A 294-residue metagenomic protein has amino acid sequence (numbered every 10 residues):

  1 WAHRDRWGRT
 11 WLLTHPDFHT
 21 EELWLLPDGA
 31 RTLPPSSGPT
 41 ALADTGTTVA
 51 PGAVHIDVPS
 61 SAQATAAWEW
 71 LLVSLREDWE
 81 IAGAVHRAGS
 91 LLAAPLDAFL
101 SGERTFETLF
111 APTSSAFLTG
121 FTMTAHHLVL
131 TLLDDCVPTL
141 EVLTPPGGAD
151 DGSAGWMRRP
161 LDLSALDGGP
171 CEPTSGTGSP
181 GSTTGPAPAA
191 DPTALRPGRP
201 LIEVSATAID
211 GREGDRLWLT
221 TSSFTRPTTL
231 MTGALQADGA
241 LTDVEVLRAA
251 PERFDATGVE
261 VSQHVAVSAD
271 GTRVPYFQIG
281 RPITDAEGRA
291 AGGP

Functional and structural regions predicted by a protein language model:
W1-R76, I81, A88-L91, R104-T113 (+5 more regions): Non-catalytic accessory segments flanking enzyme active sites
L100: A short, gly/pro- and small-residue-rich
P145: Non-cytosolic beta-sandwich-type ligand-binding/adhesion modules
